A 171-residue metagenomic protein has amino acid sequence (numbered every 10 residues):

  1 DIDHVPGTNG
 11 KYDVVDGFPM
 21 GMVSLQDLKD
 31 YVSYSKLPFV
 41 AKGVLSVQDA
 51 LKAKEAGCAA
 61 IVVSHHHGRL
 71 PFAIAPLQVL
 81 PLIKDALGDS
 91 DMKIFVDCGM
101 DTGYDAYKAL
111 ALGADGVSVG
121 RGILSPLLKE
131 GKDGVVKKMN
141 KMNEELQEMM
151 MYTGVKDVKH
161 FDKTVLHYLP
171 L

Functional and structural regions predicted by a protein language model:
D1-V96, G103-S125, V158-F161, L169: Alpha/beta enzyme core
R69, C98, Q147-M150: Generic anion/oxyanion-binding catalytic loop in active/binding sites
G88, E130-G131: Glycine-centered helix-coil hinge/cap
I123, G131-L171: C-terminal extensions of enzymes
